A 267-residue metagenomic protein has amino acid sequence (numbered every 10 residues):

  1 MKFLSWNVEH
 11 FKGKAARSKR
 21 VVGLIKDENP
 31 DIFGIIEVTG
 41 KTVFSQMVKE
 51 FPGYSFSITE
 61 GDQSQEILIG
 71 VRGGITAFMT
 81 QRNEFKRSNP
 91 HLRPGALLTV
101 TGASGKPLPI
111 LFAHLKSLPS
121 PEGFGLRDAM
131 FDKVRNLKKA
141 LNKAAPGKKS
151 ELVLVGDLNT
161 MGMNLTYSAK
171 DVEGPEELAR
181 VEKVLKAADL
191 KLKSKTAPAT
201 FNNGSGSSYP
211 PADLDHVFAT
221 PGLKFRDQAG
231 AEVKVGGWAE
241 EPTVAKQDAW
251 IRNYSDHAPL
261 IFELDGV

Functional and structural regions predicted by a protein language model:
M1-L68, K149, K246-V267: N-terminal, active-site-proximal structural segment of metallo-dependent hydrolase catalytic domains
E9, T39, H114-K116, L158-M161: Catalytic metal-binding/acid-base residues of hydrolase active sites
A15-A16, P121-G125, T166-Y167: Short, solvent-exposed loop/turn segments at secondary-structure boundaries
I32, E37-L118: Structured beta-strand-rich core segments of catalytic domains in phosphoester-bond hydrolases
G34-I36, V153-D157, K191-K195: Active-site neighborhood of phospho(di)ester-bond hydrolases with catalytic His/Asp-centered motifs
T42-S45, P119-E122, M161-L165: Extracytoplasmic/secreted cell-surface and envelope-processing proteins
D132-V155: His/acidic metal-ligating clusters that form di-metal
K143-K149, T160-V267: Metal-dependent phosphoester-hydrolase catalytic domains
